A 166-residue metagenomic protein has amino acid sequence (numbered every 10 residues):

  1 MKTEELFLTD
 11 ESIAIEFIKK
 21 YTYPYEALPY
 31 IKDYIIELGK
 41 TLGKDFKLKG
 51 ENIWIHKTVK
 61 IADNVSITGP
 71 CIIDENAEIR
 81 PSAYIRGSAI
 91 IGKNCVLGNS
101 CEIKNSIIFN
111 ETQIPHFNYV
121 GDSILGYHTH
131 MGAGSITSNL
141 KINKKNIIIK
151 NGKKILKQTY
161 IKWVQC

Functional and structural regions predicted by a protein language model:
M1-N52, H56-T58: Terminal amphipathic alpha-helical/low-complexity segments used for targeting or macromolecular assembly
K47-I149, K153-C166: Structural signal for interior beta-strand "rungs" in well-ordered beta-sheet cores of soluble enzyme domains
